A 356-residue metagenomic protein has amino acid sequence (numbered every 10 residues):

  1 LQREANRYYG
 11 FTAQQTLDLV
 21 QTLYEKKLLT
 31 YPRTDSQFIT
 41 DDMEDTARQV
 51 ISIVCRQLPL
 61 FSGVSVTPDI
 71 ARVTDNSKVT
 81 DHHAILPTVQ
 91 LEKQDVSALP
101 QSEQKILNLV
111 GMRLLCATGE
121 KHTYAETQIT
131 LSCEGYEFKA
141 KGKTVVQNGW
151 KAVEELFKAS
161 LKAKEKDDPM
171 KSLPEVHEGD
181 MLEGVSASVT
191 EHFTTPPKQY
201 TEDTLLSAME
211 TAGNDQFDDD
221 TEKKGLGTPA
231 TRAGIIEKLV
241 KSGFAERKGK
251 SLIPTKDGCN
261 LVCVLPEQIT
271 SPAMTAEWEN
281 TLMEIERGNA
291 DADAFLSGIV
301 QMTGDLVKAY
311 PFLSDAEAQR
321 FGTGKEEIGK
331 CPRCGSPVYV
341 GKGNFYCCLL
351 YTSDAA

Functional and structural regions predicted by a protein language model:
L1-A5, L205: A short acidic, leucine-rich amphipathic alpha-helix
A13-Q14, D35-S353: Basic, low-complexity terminal or inter-domain segments flanking catalytic cores
V20: Positively charged interface segments
L28-P32: Secretory-pathway/luminal and periplasmic proteins that interact with or process carbohydrate-rich
A356: Alpha-helical substrate-recognition element adjacent to the catalytic core
